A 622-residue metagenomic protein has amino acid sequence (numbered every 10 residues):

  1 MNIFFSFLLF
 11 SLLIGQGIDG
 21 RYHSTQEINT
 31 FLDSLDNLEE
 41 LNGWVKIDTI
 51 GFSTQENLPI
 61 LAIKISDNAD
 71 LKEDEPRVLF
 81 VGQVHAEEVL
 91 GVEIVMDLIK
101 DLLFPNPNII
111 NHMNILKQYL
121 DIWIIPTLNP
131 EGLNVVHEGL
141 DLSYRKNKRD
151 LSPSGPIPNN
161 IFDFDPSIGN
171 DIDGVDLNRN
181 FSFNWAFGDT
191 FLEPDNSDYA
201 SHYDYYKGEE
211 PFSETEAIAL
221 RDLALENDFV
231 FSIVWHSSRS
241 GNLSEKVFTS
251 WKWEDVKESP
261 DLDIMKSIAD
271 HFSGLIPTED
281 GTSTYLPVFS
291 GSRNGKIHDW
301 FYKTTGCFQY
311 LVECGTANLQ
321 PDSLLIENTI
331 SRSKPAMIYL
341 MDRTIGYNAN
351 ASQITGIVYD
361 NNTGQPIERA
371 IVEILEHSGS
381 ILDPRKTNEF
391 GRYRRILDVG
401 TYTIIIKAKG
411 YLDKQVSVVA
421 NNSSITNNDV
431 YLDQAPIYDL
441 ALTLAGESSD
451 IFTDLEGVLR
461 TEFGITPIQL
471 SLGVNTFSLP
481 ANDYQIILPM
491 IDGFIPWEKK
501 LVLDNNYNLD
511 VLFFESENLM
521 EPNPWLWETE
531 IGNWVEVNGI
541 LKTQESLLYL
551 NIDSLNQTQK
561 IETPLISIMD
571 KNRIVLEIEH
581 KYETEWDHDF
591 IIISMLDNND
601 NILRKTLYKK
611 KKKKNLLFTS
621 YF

Functional and structural regions predicted by a protein language model:
P59-I60, L142-I357: Metallocarboxypeptidase
I354-D360, V430, Y438-S448, V511: A short, amphipathic beta-strand motif
P366-E368, I374-L397, S449-T476, A481: Short, acidic Ser/Thr/Gly-rich low-complexity loop/linker segments typical of extracellular and cell-surface proteins
G391, V399-G410, N475-F477, A481-D492: A short, solvent-exposed beta-strand micro-motif common in secreted/extracellular proteins
K409-A435, I491-S516: Structured interaction patches on ligand/partner-binding surfaces of diverse proteins
E517-T558, W586-H588, K610-K611: Extracellular glycan-recognition surfaces and repeat-rich motifs
Y549-M569, S620: Short beta-strands within extracellular/lumenal beta-sheet-rich domains
I602-F622: Extracellular carbohydrate recognition and processing domains and analogous Trp-centered ligand-binding platforms
